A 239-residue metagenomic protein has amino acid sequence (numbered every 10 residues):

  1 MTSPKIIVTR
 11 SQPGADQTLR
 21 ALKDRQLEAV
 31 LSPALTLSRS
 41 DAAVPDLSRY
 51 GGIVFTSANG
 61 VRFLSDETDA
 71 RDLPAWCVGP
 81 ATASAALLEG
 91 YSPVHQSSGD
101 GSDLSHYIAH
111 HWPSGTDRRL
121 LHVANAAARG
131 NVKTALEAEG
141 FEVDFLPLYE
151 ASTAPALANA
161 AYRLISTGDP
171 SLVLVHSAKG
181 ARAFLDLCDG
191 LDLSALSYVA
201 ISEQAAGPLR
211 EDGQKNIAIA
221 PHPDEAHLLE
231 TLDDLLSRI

Functional and structural regions predicted by a protein language model:
M1-I239: Signature of uroporphyrinogen-III synthase
